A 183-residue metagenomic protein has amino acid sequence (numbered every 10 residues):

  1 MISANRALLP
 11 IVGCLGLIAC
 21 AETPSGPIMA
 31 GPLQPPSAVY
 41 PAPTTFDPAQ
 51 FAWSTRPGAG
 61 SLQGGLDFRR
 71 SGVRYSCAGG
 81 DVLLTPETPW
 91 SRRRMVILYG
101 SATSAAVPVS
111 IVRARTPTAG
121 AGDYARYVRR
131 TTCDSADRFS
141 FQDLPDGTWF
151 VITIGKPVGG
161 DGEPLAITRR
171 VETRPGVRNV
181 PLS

Functional and structural regions predicted by a protein language model:
M1-L9: Bacterial N-terminal signal peptides that target proteins for export
P10-C14: Hydrophobic helical h-region of N-terminal Sec-dependent signal peptides in bacterial secretory/periplasmic proteins
G16-A19: C-terminal motif of bacterial Sec signal peptides marking the signal peptidase cleavage site
A21-S183: Long luminal/extracellular ectodomains of secretory-pathway precursor proteins
